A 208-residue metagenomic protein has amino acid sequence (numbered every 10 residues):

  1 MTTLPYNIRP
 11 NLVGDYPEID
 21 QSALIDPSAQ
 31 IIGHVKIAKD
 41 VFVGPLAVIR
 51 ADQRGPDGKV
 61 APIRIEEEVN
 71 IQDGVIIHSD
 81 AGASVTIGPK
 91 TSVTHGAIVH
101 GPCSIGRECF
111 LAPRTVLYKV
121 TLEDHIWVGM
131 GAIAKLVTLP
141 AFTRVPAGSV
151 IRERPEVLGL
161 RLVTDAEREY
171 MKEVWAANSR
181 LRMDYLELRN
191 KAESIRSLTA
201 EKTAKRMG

Functional and structural regions predicted by a protein language model:
T2-E18, L46, R50-D52, P56-P62 (+3 more regions): Glycine-rich hexapeptide-repeat left-handed beta-helix
H34-D40, L139: Short, T/G/N/S-enriched strand-turn elements that build extracellular solenoid repeat scaffolds
E67: A cytosolic small-molecule/anion-sensing beta-strand core signal
N70: Glycine/small-residue-rich phosphate/adenosyl-binding loop
